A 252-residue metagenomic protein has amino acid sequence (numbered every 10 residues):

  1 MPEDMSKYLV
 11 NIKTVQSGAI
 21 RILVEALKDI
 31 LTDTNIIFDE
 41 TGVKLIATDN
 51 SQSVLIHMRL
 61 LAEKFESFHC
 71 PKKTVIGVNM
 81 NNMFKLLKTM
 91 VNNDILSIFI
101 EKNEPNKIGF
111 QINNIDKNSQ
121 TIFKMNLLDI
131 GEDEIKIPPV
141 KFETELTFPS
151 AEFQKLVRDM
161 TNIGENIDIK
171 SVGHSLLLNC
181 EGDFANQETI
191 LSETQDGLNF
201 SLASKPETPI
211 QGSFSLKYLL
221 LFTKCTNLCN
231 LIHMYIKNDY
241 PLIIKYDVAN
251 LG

Functional and structural regions predicted by a protein language model:
M1-K28, D33-N162, D168-G252: DNA polymerase sliding clamps and clamp-related checkpoint/processivity subunits
